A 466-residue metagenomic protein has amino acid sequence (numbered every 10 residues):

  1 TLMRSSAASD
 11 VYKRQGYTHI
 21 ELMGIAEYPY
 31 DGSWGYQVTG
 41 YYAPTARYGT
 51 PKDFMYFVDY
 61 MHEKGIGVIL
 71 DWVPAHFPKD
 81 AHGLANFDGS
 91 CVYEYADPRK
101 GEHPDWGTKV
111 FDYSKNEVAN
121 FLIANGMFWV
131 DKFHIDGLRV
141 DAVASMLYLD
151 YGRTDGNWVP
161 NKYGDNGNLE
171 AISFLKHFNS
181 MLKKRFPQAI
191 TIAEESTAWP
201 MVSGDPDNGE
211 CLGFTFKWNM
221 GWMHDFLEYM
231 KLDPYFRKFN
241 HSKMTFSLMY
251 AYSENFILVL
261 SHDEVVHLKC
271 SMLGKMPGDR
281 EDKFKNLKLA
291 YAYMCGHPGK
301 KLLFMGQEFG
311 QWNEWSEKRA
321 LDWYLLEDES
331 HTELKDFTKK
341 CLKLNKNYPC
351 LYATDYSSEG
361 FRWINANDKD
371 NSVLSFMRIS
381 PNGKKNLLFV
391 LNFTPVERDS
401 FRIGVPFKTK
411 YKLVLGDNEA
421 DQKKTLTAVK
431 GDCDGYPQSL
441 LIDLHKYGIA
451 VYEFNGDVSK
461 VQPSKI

Functional and structural regions predicted by a protein language model:
T1-A8, Y12: Single conserved hydrophobic/aromatic residue that forms the stacking wall/gate of nucleotide- or nucleobase-binding
S6, Q37-P51, P104-F121, W158-E170 (+2 more regions): The substrate-binding groove and active-site-proximal loops of carbohydrate-active enzymes, especially glycoside
D10-Y56, I66, F77-S90, Y95-E102: Aromatic-lined carbohydrate-binding/catalytic grooves of carbohydrate-active enzymes
E21-D31, W72-A81, D141-D150, E194-A198 (+3 more regions): Short, solvent-exposed turn/loop segments enriched in Gly/Ser/Thr/Pro and often Arg
L22, Y41, M61, L122 (+8 more regions): Conserved, mostly hydrophobic/aromatic
P78, L84-M127, K132: Active-site-adjacent "subsite" loops/lids of carbohydrate-active enzymes
H134-D136, Y151-K318, L325, K346-I403 (+1 more regions): Conserved alpha/beta catalytic core and glycan-binding cleft of carbohydrate-active enzymes
K424-S464: C-terminal beta-strand-rich structural cap/linker in extracellular carbohydrate-active enzymes
